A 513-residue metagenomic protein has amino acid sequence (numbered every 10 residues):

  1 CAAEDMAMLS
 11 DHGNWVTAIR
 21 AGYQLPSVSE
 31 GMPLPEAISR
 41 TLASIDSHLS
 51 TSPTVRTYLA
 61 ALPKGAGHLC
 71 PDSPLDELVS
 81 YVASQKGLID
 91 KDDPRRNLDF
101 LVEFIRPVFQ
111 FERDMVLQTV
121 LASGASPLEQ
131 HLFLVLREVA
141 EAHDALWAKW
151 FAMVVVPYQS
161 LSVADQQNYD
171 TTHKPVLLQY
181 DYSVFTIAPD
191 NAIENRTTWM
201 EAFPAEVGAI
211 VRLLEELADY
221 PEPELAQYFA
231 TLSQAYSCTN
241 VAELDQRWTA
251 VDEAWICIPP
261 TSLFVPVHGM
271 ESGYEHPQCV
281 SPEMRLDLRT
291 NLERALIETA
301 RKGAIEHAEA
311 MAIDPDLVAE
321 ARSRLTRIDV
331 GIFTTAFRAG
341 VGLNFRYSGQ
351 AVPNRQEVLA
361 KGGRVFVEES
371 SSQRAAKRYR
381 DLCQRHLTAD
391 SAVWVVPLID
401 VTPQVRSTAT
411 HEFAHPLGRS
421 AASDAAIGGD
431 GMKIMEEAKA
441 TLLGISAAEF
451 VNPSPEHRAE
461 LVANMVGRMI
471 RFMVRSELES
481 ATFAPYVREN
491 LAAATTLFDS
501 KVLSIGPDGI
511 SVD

Functional and structural regions predicted by a protein language model:
C1-Q227: N-terminal helix-rich structural modules
M200-V393, D400: Contiguous, non-catalytic segments that form substrate-binding/exosite surfaces or channel walls
A389-V393, S420-I427: A short small-residue
V396-Q404, I427-M435: Alpha-helix capping and helix-loop boundary segments enriched in small/acidic/polar residues
V401, I445-D513: Long, well-structured alpha-helical subdomains associated with metal-dependent extracellular/ecto-lumenal hydrolases
R406-S423, A440, I445: Active-site recognition of the HExxH zinc-binding catalytic motif
K433-F450: An active-site-proximal "capping" alpha-helix that borders the catalytic cofactor pocket
